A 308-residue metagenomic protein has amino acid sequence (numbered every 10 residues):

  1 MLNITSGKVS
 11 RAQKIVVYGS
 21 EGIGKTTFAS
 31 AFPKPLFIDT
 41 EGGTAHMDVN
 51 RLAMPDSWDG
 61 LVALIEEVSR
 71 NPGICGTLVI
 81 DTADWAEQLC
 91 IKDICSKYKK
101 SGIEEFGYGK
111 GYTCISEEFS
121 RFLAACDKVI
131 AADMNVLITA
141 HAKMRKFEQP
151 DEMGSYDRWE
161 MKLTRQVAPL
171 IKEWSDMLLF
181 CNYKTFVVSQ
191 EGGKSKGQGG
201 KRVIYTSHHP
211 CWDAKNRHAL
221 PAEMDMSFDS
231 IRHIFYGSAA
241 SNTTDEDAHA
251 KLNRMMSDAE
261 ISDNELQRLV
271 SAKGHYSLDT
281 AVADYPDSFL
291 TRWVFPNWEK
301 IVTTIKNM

Functional and structural regions predicted by a protein language model:
L2-I91, A219, E246-H249: Conserved P-loop
K8, I23, F32, L36 (+2 more regions): Interfaces that engage single-stranded nucleic acids at replication/repair/recombination sites
T27-A29, K128, L170-I171: Hydrophobic/aromatic ligand-binding patch that stacks against planar heteroaromatic rings of cofactors or nucleotides
A31-F32, A131-D133, W174-D176: Short, well-ordered loop/turn elements at secondary-structure boundaries
P35-F37, V136, L178-F180: Short, well-ordered beta-strand core segments
A63-E66, R70, A124-K128, S257: Surface-exposed alpha-helical segments enriched in charged/polar residues
W85-Q166: P-loop NTPase motor core
R145-R254: Conserved GTP-binding G-domain of TRAFAC-class P-loop NTPases and closely related GTPase folds
